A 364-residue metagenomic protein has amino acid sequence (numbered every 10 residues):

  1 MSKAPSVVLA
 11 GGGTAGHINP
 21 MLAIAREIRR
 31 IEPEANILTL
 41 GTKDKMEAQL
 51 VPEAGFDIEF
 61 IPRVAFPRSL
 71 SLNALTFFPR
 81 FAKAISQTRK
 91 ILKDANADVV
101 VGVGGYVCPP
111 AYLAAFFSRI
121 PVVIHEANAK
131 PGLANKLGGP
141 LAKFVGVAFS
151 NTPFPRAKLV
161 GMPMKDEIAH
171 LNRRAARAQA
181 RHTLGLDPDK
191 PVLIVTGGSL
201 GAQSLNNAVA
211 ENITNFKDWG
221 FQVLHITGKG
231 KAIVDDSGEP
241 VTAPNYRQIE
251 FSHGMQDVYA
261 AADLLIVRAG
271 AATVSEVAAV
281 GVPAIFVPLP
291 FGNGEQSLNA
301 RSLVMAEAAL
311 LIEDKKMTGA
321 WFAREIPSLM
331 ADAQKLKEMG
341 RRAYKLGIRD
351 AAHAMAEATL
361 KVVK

Functional and structural regions predicted by a protein language model:
A4-G12, E34-R80, I85, E313-K315: Conserved nucleotide-sugar phosphate-binding/catalytic loop shared by glycosyltransferases and other
H17-I28: Short amphipathic alpha-helix
K45-M46, L50, A54, A176-V267 (+4 more regions): Donor-nucleotide binding loops and adjacent catalytic segments primarily of GT-B fold Leloir glycosyltransferases
D57, F116-A178, T183: Active-site-proximal region of nucleotide-activated glycan assembly enzymes, centered on histidine/acidic-rich loops
Q87-V100, C108-V123, K136-L141: Glycosyltransferases and closely related glycan-assembly transferases that use nucleotide-activated donors
S118, A260-A262, A278-V287, A306: Conserved donor-binding/catalytic loop of nucleotide-activated donor transferases
K335-R349: A short, well-ordered alpha-helix in the C-terminal region of glycosyltransferases
I348-K364: C-terminal alpha-helical cap of glycosyltransferases
